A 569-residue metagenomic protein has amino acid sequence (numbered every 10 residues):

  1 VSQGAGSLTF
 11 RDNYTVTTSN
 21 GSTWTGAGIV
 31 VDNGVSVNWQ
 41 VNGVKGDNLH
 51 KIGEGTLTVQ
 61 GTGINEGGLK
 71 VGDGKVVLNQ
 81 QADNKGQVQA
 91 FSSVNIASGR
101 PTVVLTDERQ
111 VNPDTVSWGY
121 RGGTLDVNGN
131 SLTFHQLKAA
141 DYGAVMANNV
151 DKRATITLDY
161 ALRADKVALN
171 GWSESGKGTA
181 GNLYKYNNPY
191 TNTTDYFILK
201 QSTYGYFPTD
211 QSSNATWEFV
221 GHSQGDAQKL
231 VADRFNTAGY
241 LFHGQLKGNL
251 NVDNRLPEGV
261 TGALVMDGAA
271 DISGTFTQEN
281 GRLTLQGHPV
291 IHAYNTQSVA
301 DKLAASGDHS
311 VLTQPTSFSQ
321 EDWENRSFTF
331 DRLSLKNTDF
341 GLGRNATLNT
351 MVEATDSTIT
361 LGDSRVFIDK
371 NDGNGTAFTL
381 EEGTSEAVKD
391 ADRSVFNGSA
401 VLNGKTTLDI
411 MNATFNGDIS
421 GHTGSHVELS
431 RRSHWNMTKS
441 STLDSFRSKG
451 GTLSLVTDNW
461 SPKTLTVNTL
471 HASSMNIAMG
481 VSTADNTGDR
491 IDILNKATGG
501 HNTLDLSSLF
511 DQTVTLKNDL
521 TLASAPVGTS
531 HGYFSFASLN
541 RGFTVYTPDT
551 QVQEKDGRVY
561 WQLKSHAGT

Functional and structural regions predicted by a protein language model:
V1-G6, D107-V116, A346, S440-S441: N-terminal extracellular ligand-recognition/capping segment immediately after the signal peptide
V1-V30, S535, G542-V545, Q553: Solvent-exposed adhesion/ligand-recognition segments of exported proteins
N13-S93, A97-S98, S273-F276: Right-handed parallel beta-helix
Y14, A82-D83, R109-Q110, S131 (+6 more regions): Acidic glycine-/aspartate-rich tracts in secreted/extracellular proteins
L57, W217-E218, L264, I477: Short Gly/Ser/Thr-biased coil->beta-strand turn/linker motifs that build repetitive extracellular beta-solenoid/fiber
N79, F91-S92, A97-V103, F134-Q136 (+15 more regions): Extracellular beta-solenoid/beta-roll
D165-D233: Tryptophan-rich substrate-binding surfaces of secreted polymer-degrading and adhesive proteins
